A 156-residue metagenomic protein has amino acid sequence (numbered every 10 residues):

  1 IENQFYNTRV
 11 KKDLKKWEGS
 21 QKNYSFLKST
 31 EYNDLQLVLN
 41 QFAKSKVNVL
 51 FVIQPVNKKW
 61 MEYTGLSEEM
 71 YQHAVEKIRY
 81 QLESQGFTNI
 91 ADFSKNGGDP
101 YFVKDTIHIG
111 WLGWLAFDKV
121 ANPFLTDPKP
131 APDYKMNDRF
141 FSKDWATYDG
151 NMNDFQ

Functional and structural regions predicted by a protein language model:
I1-S45, M136-Q156: Secreted/periplasmic serine-hydrolase-like ester/acetyl group-modifying domain
L27-N33, L37-K104: Extended hydrophobic/aromatic segments used for targeting, binding, or gating
E69, E76-Q156: C-terminal regions of proteins
